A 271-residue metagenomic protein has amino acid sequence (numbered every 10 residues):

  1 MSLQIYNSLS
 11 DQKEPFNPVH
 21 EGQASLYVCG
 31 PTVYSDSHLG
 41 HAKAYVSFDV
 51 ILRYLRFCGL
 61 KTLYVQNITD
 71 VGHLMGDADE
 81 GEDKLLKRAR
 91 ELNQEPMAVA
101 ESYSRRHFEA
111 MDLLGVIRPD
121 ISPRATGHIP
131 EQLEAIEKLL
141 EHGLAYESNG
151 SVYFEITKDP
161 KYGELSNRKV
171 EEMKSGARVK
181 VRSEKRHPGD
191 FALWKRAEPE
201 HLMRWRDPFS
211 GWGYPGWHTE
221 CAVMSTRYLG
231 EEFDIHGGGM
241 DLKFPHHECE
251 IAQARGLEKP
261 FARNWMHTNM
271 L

Functional and structural regions predicted by a protein language model:
M1-Y34, D49, E109, P130-L271: Alpha-helical recognition segments enriched in aromatics with Gly/Pro capping that present substrate-recognition
S10-K13, V19-G115: N-terminal, positively charged nucleic-acid-binding surface of large information/translation enzymes
K43, V99, G127, G239 (+1 more regions): Catalytic cores of large soluble enzymes that bind and process phosphate-bearing ligands
G59-T62, L113-D120, A145-Y146, E232: Surface-exposed helix-capping loop/turn segments at secondary-structure junctions
V65-H73, A100-H107, I117-Q132, G150-D159 (+1 more regions): Short, glycine/charge-rich beta-strand/loop segments that flank catalytic centers and engage negatively charged groups
D77-D79, A89-N93, D120, S148-S151 (+1 more regions): Short, exposed beta-strand "edge-strand" segments with a Pro/Gly-rich flavor and a Y/T-containing core
K87-E95, I121-T126, G211, G239: The substrate-binding groove and active-site-proximal loops of carbohydrate-active enzymes, especially glycoside
